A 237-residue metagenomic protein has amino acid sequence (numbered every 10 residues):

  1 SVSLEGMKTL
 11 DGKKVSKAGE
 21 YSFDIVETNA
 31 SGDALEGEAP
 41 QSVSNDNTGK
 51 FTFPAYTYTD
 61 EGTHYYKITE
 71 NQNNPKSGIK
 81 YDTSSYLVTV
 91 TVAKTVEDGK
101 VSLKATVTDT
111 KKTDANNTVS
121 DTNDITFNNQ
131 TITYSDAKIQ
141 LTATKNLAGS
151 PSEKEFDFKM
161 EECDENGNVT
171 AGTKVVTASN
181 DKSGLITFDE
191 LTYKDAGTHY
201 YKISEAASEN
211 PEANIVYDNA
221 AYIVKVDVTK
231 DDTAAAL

Functional and structural regions predicted by a protein language model:
S1-L237: Solvent-exposed loop/turn and edge beta-strand elements of beta-rich ligand-binding domains
